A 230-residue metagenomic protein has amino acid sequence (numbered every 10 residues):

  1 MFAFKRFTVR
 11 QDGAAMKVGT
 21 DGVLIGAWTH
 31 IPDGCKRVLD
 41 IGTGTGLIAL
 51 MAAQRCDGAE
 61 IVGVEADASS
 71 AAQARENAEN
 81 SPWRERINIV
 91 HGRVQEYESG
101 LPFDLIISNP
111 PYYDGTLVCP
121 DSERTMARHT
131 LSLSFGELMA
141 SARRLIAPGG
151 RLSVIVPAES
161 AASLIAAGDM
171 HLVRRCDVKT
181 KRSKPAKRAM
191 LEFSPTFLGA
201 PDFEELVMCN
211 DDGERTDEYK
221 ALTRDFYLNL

Functional and structural regions predicted by a protein language model:
M1-D33: Class I SAM-dependent transferase core
R6, G58, R84-R86, G149 (+1 more regions): A generic structural signal for alpha->beta connector loops
R10, V62, N88-V90, V173-C176: General small-molecule cofactor/ligand-binding pocket signal
A14, V18, S132-A186: Conserved Class I SAM-dependent methyltransferase catalytic core
I25, N109, L138, F193: Residue-level signal for inorganic ion chemistry
A27-S108, Y113-P120: Conserved SAM/SAH cofactor-binding pocket of Class I
P110-E137: Mobile active-site "lid"/loop adjacent to the S-adenosyl-L-methionine
K184-L230: SAM/dcSAM-binding transferase cores
